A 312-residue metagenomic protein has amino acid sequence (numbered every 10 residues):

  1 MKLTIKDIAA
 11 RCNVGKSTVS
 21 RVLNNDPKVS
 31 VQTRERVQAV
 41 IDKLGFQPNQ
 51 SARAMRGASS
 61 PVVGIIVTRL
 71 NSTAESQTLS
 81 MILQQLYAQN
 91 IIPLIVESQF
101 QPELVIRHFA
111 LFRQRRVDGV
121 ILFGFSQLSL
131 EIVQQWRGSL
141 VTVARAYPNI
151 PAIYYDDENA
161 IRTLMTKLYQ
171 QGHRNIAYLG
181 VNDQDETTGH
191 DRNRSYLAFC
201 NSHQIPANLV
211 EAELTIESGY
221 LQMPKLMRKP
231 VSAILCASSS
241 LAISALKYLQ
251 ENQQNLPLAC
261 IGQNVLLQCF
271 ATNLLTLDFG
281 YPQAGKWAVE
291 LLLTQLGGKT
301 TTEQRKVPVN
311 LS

Functional and structural regions predicted by a protein language model:
M1-S60: N-terminal helix-turn-helix DNA-binding module of bacterial transcription factors
L3-T4, P61-T166, Q170, P224-K229: Alpha-helical recognition/docking segments in bacterial nutrient-uptake and carbohydrate-utilization systems
T18-R21, M55-N71, N175-N182: Short beta-strand segments enriched in small/hydrophobic residues
T73-A88, A160-T163, T187-P206, S244 (+2 more regions): Short, solvent-exposed amphipathic alpha-helices that sit in or adjacent to ligand/effector-binding or catalytic
I95-P102, A207-E217: Short beta->alpha junction loops
I153-Y178, E217-P224, A242, F279-G297: Hydrophobic alpha-helical segments within soluble ligand-binding/sensing domains
L164-H203, K299-S312: An alpha-beta-alpha
K225-A233, S238-S312: Flexible loop/turn connectors
